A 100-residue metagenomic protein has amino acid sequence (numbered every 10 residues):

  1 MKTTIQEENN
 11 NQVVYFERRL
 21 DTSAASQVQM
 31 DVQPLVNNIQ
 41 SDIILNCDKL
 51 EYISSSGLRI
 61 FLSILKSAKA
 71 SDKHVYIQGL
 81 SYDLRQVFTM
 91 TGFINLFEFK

Functional and structural regions predicted by a protein language model:
M1-Y15: Short beta-strand/loop segment at the start of cytosolic alpha/beta domains
V14-F16, L45-N46: Conserved beta-strand segments of the P-loop GTPase G domain that flank and frequently precede/overlap
T22-L96: Amphipathic alpha-helical interaction surfaces in cytosolic regulatory modules
E98-K100: Short acidic-hydrophobic, aromatic-tinged amphipathic segments that line or gate anion-handling sites
